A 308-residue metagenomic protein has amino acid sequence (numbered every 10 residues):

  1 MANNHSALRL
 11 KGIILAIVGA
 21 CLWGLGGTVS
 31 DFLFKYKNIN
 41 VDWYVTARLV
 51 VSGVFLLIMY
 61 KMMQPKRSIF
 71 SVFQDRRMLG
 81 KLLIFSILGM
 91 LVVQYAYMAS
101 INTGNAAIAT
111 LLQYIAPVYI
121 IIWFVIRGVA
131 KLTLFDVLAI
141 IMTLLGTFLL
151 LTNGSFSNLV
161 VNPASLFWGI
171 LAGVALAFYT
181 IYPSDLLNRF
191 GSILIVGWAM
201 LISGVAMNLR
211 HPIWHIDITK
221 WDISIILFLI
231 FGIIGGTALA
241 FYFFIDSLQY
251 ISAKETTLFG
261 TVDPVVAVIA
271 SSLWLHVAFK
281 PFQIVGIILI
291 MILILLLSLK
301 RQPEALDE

Functional and structural regions predicted by a protein language model:
M1-A47, N158-D185, V205, D307-E308: Glycine-/small-residue-enriched transmembrane alpha-helix faces in small-molecule transporters and effluxers
A2-H5, L49, N153, I225-L227 (+1 more regions): C-terminal-most transmembrane helix of multi-pass membrane proteins
L10-L15, D42-M62, I84, A139-L145 (+3 more regions): Hydrophobic alpha-helical transmembrane segments of multi-pass integral membrane proteins, especially transporters
A20, A47, M90, Q94 (+3 more regions): Helix-helix packing/entry segments at the starts of transmembrane helices
L33, Y44, R48, S100 (+9 more regions): Hydrophobic/aromatic residues within transmembrane alpha-helices of multi-pass small-molecule transporters
F55, A116-I141, V265-V285: C-terminal transmembrane-helix exit sites in multi-pass transporters
L56, Y60, L132-N153, M207 (+2 more regions): Hydrophobic transmembrane alpha-helices of multi-pass small-molecule transport proteins
Q64-A107, L149, I233-I251: Specific transmembrane alpha-helical segments of multi-pass solute transporters/efflux pumps, especially DMT/EamA
